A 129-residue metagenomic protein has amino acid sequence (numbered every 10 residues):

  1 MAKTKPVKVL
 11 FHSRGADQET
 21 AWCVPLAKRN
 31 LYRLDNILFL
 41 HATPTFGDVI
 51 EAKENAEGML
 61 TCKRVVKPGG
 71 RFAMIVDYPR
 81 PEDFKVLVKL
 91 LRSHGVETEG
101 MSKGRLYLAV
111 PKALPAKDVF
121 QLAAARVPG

Functional and structural regions predicted by a protein language model:
M1-K28: Short beta-strand/loop turn elements enriched in aromatics
L26-N36: Short, structured beta-strand/loop micro-motifs enriched in basic residues and often containing a Trp
A56-K67: Short, Lys/Arg- and Gly-enriched loop/turn segments at beta-strand edges
V66-R80, R105-L108: Short glycine-/aliphatic-rich beta-strand segments at the starts of folded cytosolic domains
P81-G129: Helix-rich terminal scaffold detector
